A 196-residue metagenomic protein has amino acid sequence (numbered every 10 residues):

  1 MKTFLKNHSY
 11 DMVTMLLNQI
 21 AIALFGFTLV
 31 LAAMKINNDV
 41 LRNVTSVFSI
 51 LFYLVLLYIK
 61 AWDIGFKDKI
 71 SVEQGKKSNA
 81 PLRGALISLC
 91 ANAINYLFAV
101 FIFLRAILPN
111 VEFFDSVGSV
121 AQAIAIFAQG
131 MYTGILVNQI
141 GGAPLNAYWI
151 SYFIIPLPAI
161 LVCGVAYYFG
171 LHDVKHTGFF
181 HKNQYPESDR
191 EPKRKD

Functional and structural regions predicted by a protein language model:
M1-F66: Transmembrane alpha-helical insertion/packing segments
F4-L17, K77-L97, N146-I150: Loop-to-transmembrane boundary segments
F25-N38, F101-V111, Q139-I140: Juxtamembrane "helix-exit" motif on the non-cytosolic side of transmembrane helices
L56-D63, L145-T177: Transmembrane alpha-helical segments in integral membrane proteins
L56-I87, A91: Membrane-helix interface/capping segments
G84-A121: Hydrophobic alpha-helical membrane-insertion segments
Q122-L161: Hydrophobic alpha-helical transmembrane segments
D173-D196: Short, highly charged, low-complexity non-transmembrane loops/tails of multi-pass membrane proteins
